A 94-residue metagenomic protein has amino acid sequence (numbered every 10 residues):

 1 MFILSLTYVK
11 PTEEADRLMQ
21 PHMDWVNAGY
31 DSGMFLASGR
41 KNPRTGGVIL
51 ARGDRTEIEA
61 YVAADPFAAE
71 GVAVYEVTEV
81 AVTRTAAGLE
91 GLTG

Functional and structural regions predicted by a protein language model:
M1-G94: Conserved, structured core segments of small domains
